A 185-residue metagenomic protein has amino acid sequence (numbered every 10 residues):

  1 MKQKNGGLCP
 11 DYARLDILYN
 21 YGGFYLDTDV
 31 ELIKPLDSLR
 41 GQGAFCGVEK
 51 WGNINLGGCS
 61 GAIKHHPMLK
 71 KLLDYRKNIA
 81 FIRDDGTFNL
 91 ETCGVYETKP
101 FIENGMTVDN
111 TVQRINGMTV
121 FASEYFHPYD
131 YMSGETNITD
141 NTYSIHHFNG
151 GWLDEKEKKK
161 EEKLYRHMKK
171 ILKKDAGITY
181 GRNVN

Functional and structural regions predicted by a protein language model:
M1-P10, L26-N185: Glycosyltransferase-associated regions of secretory-pathway enzymes, highlighting luminal stem/catalytic domains
Y12-G23: Small-residue hinge/turn detector
